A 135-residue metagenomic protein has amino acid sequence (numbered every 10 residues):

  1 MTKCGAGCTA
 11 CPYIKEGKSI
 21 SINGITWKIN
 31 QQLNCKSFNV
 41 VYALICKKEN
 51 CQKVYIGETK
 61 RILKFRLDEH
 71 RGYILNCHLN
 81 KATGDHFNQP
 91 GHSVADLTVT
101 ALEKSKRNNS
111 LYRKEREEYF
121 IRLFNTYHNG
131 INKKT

Functional and structural regions predicted by a protein language model:
M1-T135: Charged structural interfaces that engage phosphate-rich ligands and support phosphoryl-transfer chemistry
